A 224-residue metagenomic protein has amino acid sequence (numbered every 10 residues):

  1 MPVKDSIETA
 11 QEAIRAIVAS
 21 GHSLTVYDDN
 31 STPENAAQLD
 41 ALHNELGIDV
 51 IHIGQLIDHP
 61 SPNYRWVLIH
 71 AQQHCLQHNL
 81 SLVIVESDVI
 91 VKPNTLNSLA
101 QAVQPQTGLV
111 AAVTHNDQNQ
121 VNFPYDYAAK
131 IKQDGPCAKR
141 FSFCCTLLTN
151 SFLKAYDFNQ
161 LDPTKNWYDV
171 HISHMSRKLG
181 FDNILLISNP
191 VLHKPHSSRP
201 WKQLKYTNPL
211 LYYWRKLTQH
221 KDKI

Functional and structural regions predicted by a protein language model:
D5-A19: Short, well-formed alpha-helical segments that are part of the catalytic scaffolds of diverse glycosyltransferases
I17-V26, I48, L80: Short loop->beta transition adjacent to catalytic acidic/histidine clusters or analogous donor-positioning motifs
D28-L39: A conserved acidic beta->alpha catalytic loop
L46-L76: Active-site-proximal specificity loops/subdomain of glycosyltransferases
N79-I90: Short beta-strand-to-loop acidic/aromatic patch adjacent to the donor-nucleotide binding site
K92-P93, N97-N159: Conserved catalytic core of nucleotide-sugar-dependent glycosyltransferases
D162-I224: C-terminal catalytic/acceptor-binding lobe
